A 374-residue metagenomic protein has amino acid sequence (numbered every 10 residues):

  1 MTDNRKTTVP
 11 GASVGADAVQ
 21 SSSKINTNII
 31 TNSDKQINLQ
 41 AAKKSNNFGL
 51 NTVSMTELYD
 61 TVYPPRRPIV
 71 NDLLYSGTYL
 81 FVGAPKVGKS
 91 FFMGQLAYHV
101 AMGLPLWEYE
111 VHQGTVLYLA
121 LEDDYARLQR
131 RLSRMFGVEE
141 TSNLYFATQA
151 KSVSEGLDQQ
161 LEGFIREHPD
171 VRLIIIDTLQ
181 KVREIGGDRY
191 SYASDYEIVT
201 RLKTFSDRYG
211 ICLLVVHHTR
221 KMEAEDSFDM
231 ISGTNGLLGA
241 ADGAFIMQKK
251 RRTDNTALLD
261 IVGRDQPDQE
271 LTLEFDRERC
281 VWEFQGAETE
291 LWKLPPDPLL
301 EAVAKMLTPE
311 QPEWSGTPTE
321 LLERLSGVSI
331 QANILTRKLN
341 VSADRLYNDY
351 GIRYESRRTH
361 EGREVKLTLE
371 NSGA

Functional and structural regions predicted by a protein language model:
T2-Y75, V87, R130, V138-T141 (+2 more regions): Core recognition of P-loop NTPase motor domains used across DNA-transaction enzymes
N46, T56, P64-P65, I69-V70 (+6 more regions): Conserved inter-motif catalytic segment of the P-loop NTP-binding fold
Y75-Y79, G114: Pre-Walker A (Motif I) flank of P-loop NTPase domains
L80-V82, K86, S90-F91, L119 (+3 more regions): Phosphate-binding/switch region of NTP-binding enzymes
F92, L96: Hydrophobic positions on the alpha1 helix immediately C-terminal to the Walker A/P-loop
H99-Q113, Y347: Post-Walker A helix-loop "phosphate-sensing" segment adjacent to the P-loop in P-loop NTPases
H168, F205-Y209, Y350: Helix C-cap/helix->beta junction micro-motif
T272-A374: DNA transaction DNA-binding modules
